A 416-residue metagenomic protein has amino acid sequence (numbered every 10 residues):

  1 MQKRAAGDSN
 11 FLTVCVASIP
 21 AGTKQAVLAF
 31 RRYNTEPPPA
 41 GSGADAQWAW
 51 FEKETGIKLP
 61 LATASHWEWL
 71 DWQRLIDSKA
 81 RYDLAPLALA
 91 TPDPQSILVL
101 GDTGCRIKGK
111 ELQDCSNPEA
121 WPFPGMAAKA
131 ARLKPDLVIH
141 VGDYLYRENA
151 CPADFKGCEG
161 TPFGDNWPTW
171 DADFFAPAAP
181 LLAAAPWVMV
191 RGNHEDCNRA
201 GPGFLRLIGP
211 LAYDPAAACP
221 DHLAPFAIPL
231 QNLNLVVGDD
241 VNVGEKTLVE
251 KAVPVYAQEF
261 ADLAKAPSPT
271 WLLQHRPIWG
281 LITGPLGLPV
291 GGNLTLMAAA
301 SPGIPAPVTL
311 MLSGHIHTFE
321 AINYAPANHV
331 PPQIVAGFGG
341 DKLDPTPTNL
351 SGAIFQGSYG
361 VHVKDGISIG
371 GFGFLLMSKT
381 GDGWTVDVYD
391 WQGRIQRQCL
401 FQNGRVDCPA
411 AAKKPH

Functional and structural regions predicted by a protein language model:
M1-S116, F123, A127-K134, G370 (+1 more regions): Acidic, histidine-bearing metal-coordination/catalytic regions of metal-dependent phosphoesterases
R31, P94-C115, N232-V243, W271-H275 (+1 more regions): Active-site-proximal beta-strand elements of phosphoester/diester hydrolases
Q47-W50, E54-G56, P60-W72, I76 (+5 more regions): Extended active-site neighborhood of metal-dependent phosphoesterases/phosphodiesterases
P94-V190: Conserved, compact domain cores that house catalytic/ligand-binding motifs in diverse enzymes and effector modules
D102, G142-D143, G192-N193, G238 (+2 more regions): Active-site glycine-centered loops adjacent to acidic/histidine catalytic or metal-binding residues that shape
C105, L145-Y146, E195, I278 (+1 more regions): Short active-site segment of divalent metal-dependent hydrolases/proteases that encodes the spacing between
V141-E148, L263-T283: Short acidic, glycine-rich surface-loop motifs adjacent to enzyme active sites
